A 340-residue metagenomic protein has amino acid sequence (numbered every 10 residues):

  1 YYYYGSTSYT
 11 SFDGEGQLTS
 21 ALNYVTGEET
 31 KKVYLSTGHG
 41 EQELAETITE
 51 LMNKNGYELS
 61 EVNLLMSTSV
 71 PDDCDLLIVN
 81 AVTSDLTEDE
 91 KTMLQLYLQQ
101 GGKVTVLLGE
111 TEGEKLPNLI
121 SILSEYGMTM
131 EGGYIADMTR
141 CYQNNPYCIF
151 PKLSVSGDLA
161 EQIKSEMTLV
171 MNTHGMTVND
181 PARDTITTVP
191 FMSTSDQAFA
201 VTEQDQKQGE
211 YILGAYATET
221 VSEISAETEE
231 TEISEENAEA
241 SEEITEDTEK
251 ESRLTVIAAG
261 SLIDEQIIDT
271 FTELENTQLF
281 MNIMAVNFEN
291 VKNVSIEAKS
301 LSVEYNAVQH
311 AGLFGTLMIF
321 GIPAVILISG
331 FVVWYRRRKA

Functional and structural regions predicted by a protein language model:
Y1-A340: Short, surface-exposed patches at the edges or C-terminal ends of soluble domains, predominantly
